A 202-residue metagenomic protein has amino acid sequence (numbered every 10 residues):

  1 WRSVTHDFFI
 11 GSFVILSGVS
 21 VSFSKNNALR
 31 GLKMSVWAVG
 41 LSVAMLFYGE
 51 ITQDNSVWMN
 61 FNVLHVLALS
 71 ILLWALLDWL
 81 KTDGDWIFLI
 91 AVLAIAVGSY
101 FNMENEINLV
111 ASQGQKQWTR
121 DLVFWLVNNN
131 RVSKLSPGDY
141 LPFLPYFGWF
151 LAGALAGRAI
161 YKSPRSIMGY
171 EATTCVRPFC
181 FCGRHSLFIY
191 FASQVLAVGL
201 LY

Functional and structural regions predicted by a protein language model:
W1-Y202: Alpha-helical transmembrane segments and their immediate juxtamembrane cytosolic regions
